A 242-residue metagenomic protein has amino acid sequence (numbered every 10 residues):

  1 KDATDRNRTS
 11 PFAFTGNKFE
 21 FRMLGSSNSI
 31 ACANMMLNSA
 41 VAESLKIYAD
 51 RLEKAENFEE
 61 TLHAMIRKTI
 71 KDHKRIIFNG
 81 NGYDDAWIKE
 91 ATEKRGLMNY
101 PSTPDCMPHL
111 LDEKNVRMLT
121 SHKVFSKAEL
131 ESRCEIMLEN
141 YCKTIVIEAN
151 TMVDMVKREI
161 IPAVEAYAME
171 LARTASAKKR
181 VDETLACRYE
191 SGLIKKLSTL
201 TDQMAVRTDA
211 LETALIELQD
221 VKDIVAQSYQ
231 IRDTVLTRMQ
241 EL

Functional and structural regions predicted by a protein language model:
K1-E241: Acidic, glycine-enriched catalytic cores built around paired aspartates
